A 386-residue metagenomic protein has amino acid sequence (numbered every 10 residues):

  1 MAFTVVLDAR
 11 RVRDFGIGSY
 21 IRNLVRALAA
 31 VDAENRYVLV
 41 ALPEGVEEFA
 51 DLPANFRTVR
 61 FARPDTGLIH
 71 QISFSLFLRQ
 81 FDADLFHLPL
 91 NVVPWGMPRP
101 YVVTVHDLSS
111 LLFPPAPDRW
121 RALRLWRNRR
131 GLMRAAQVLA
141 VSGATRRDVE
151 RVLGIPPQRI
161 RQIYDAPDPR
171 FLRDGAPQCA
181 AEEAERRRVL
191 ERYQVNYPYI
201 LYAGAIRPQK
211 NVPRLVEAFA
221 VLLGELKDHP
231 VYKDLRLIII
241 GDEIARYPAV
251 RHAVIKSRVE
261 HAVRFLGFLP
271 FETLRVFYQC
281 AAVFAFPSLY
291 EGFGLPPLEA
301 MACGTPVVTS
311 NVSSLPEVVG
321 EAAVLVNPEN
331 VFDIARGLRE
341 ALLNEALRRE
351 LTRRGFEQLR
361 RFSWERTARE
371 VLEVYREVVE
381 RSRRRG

Functional and structural regions predicted by a protein language model:
M1-G386: Carbohydrate transferase catalytic cores enriched for Leloir-type hexosyltransferases
